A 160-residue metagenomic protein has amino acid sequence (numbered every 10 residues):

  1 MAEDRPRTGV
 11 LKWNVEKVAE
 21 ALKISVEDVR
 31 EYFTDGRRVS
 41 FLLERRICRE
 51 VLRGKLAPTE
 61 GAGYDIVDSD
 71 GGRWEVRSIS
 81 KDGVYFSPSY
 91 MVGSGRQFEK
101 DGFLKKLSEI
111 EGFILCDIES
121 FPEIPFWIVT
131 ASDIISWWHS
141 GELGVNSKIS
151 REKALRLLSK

Functional and structural regions predicted by a protein language model:
M1-K160: Nucleic-acid endonuclease domains
